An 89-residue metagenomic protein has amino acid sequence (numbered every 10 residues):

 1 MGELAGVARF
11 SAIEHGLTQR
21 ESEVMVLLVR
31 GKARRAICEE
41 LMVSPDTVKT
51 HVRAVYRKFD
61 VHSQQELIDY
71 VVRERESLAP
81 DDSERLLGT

Functional and structural regions predicted by a protein language model:
G2-G6: Signal-transducing coiled-coil linker helices
V7-E14, R53, R57-T89: Basic, Lys/Arg-enriched C-terminal extension of HTH/homeodomain DNA-binding domains
R20-E21: The N-cap/first-turn positions of alpha helices within or immediately adjacent to helix-turn-helix DNA-binding domains
V26, E39, D69: A cross-family signal for key residues in well-ordered alpha-helices that form functional helical elements
L28-K32, V71: Short helix-to-turn junction characteristic of helix-turn-helix DNA-binding domains, especially the helix
G31-E66: Recognition helix of helix-turn-helix DNA-binding domains
